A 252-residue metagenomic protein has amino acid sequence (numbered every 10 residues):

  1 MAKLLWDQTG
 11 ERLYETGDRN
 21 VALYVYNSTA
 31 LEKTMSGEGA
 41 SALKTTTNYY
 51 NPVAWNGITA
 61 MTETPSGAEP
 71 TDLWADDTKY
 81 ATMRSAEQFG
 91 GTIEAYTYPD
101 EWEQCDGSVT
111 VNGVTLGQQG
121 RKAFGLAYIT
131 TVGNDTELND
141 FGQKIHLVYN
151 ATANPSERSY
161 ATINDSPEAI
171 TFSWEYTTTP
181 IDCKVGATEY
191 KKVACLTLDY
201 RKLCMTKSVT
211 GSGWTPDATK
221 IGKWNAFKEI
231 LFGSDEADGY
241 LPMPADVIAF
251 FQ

Functional and structural regions predicted by a protein language model:
M1-T62: Polar/acidic, low-complexity leader/linker segments enriched in S/T/G and N/D
G10, Y80-A81, A161: Beta-strand-rich interaction surfaces with strong enrichment in secreted/lumenal proteins
N56, N112-V114, T136-S156, T188 (+1 more regions): Surface-exposed flexible segments
E63-E103, S166-I181: Oligomerization/assembly interface segments of phage tail-like spikes and tubes
T71-K79, C105-V114, S156-S159: Short acidic (Asp/Glu) patches
A81-F141: Extracellular-facing segments of soluble proteins and assemblies that are Gly/Ser/Thr-biased and enriched in aromatics
Q118-D165, D182: Short helix-loop boundary/capping segments
P155-Q252: Mixed-charge, glycine-accented linear interaction segment located at domain edges/termini
